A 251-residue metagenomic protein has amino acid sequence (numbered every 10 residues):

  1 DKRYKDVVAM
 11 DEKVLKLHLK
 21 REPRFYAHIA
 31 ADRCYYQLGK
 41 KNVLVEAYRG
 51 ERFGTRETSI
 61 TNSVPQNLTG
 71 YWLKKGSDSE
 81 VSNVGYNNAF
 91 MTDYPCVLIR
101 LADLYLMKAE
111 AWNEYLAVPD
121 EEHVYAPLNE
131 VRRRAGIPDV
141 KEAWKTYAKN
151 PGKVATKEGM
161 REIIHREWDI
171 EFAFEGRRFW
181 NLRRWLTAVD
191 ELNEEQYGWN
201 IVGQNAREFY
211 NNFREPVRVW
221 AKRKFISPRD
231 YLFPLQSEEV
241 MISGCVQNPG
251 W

Functional and structural regions predicted by a protein language model:
K2-W251: Acidic/polar-rich alpha-helix caps and helix-coil junctions
